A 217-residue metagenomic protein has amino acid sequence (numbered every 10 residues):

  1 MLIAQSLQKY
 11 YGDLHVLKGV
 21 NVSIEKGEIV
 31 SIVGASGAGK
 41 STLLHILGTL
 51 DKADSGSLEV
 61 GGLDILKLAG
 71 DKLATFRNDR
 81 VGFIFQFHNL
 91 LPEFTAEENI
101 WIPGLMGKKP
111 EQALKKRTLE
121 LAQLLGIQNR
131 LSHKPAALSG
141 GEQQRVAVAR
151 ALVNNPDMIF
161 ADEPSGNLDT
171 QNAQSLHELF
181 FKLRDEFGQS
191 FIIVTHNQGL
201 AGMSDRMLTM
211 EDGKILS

Functional and structural regions predicted by a protein language model:
M1-M210: ABC family nucleotide-binding domain
